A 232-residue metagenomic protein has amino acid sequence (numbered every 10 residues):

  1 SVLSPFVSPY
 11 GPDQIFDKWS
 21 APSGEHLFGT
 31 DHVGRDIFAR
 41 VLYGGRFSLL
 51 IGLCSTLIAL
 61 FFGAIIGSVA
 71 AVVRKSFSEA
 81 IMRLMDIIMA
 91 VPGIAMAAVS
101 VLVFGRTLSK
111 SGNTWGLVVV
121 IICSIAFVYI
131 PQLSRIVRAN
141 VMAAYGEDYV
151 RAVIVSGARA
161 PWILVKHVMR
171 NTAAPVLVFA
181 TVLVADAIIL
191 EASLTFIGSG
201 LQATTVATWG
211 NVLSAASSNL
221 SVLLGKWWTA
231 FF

Functional and structural regions predicted by a protein language model:
S4-V7, G52-D86, A98, L102-R106: Transmembrane-helix boundary motif in ABC transporter permease subunits
Y10-T56, S214-F231: Periplasmic/extracellular loop-to-transmembrane helix junction in inner-membrane transport proteins
L27, D31, V72, I81-A144 (+1 more regions): Generic hydrophobic transmembrane alpha-helix motif, especially the helices
T30-R35, V72-V73, A152-W162, K166-M169: Short helix-to-coil transition segments within interhelical loops that connect adjacent transmembrane helices
R46-F62, P161-L194: Transmembrane alpha-helices
S68, A98-L102, R135, D148-R151 (+3 more regions): Transmembrane alpha-helix boundary and packing residues in multipass membrane permease domains and related
S100-F104, L183, L190-A230: Glycine-rich helix-loop "coupling/hinge" segments at transmembrane-helix boundaries in multipass transporters
R135-I154, R159-P161: Membrane-helix/interface signature in polytopic inner-membrane proteins
